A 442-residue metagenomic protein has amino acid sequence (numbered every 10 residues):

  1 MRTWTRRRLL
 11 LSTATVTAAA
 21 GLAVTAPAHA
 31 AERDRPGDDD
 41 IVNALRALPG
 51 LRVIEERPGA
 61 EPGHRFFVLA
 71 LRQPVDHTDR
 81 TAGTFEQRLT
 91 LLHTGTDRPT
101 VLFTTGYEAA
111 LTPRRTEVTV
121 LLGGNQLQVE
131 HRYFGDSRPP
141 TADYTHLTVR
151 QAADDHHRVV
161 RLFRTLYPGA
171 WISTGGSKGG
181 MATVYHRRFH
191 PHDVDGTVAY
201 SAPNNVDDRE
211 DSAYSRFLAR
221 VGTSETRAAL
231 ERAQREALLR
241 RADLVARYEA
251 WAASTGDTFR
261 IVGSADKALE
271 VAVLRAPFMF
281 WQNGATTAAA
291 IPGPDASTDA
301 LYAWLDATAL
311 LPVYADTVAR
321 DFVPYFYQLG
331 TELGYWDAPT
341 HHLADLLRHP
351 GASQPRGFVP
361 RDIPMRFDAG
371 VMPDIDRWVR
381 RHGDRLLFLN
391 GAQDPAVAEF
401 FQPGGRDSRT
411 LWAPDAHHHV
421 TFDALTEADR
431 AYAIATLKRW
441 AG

Functional and structural regions predicted by a protein language model:
M1-V16: N-terminal secretory signal peptides and thylakoid transit peptides that target proteins across membranes
T3, A23-P36: C-terminal segment of N-terminal export signals and the immediately downstream linker at the start of the mature
A31-N125, T426-G442: Catalytic-loop region of hydrolases
A70, D76-A153, G357-R385, A392-P395 (+1 more regions): N-terminal cap/lid subdomain of alpha/beta-hydrolase-fold enzymes
Y167-G176: Alpha/beta-hydrolase fold nucleophile elbow
G176, Y185-Y327: Alpha/beta-hydrolase
G179-G180: Catalytic nucleophile loop
R275-G442: C-terminal subdomain of alpha/beta-hydrolase-fold enzymes, centered on the catalytic histidine and its supporting
